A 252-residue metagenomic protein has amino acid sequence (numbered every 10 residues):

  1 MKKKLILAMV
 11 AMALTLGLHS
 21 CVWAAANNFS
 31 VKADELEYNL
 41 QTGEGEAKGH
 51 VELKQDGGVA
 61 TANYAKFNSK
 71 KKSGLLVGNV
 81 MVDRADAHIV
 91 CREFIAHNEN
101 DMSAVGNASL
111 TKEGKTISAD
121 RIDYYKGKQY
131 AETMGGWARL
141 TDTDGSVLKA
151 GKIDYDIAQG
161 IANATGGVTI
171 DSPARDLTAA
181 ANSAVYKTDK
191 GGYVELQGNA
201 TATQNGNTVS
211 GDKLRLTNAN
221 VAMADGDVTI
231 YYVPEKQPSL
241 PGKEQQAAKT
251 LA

Functional and structural regions predicted by a protein language model:
K2-A252: Mature-chain termini and adjacent capping regions
